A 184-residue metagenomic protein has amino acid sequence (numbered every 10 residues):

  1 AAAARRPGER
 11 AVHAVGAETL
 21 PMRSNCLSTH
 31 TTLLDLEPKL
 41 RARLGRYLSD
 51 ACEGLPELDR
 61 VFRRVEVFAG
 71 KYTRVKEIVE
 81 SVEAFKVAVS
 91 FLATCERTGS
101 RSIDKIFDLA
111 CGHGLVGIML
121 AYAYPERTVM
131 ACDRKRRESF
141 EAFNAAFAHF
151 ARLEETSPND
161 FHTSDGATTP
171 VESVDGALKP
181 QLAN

Functional and structural regions predicted by a protein language model:
A1-R101, K105, L115-I118: Intrinsically disordered, low-complexity glycine/charged-rich regulatory or linker segments that flank or connect
S100, A123, V174-G176: Short, structurally constrained coil/turn elements that cap an alpha-helix or connect an alpha-helix to the following
A110: Conserved S-adenosyl-L-methionine
H113-P125: Conserved SAM-binding loop of SAM-dependent methyltransferases across substrates and taxa, primarily the Class I
T128-D133: Conserved SAM-binding motif I beta-strand of class I
R136-E138: Helix N-cap at the beta1-alpha1 junction of Rossmann-like dinucleotide-binding domains, i.e., the first residues
E141-N184: S-adenosyl-L-methionine
